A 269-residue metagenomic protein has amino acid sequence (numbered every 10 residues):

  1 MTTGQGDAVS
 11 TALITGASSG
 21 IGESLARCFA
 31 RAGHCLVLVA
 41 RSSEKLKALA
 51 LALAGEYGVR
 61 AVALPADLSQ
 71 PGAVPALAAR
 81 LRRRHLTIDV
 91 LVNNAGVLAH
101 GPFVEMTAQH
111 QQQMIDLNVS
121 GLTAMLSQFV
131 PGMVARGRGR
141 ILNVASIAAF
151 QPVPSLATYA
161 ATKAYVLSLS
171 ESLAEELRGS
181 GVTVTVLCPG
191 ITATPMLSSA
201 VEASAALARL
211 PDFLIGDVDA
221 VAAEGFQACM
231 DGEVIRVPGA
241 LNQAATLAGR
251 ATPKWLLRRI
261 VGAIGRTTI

Functional and structural regions predicted by a protein language model:
S18-S19: Conserved glycine-rich cofactor-binding loop
A32-L49: Conserved glycine-rich Rossmann-like NAD(P)H-binding loop of the short-chain dehydrogenase/reductase
S43-E44, P65-A76, A108: The beta1-alpha1 cofactor-binding region of Rossmann-like NAD(H)/NADP(H)-dependent oxidoreductases
P102-F103, H110-I115: Substrate-binding pocket helix/loop in short-chain dehydrogenase/reductase
L126, T162: Active-site helix of classical SDR
S146: Residue(s) in the substrate-gating loop at a strand-loop-helix junction that position the organic substrate next
V186, A208-A245: C-terminal helical subdomain
